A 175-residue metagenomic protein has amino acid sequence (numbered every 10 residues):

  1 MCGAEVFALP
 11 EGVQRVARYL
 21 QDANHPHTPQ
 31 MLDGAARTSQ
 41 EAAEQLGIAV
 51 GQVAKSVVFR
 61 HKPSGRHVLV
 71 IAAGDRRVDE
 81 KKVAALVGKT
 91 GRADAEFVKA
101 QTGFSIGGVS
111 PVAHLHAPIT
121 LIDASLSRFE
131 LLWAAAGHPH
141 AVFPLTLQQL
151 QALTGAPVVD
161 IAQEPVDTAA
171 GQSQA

Functional and structural regions predicted by a protein language model:
M1-A175: Extended, low-hydrophobicity, polar/charged segments
